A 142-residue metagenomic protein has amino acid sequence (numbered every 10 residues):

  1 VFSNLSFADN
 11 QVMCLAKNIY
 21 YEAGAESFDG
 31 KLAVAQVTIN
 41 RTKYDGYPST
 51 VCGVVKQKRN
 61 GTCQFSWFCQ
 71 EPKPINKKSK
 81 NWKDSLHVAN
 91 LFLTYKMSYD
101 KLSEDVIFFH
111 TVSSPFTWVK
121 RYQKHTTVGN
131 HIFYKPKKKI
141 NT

Functional and structural regions predicted by a protein language model:
F2-T142: Bacterial extracytoplasmic/cell-wall-associated proteins, especially those involved in peptidoglycan
